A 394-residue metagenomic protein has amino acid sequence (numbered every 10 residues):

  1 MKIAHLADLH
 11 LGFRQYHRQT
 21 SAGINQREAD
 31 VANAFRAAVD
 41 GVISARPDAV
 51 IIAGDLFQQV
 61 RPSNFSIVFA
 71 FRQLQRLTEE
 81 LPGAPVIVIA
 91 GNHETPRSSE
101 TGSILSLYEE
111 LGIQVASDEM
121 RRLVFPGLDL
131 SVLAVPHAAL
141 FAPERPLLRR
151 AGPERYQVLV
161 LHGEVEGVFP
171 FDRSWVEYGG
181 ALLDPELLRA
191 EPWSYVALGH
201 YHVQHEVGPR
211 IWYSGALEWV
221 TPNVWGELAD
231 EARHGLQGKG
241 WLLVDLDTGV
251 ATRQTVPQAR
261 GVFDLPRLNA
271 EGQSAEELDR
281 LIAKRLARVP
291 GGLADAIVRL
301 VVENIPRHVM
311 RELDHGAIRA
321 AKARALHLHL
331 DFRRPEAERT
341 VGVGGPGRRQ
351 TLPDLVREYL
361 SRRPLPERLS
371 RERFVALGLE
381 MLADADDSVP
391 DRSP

Functional and structural regions predicted by a protein language model:
M1-A4, L11-F13, R18, R122-A134 (+3 more regions): Beta-strand-turn-beta hairpins that frame and shape the catalytic cleft of phosphate-ester-processing enzymes
M1-V68, P82, P146, R373-E380 (+1 more regions): N-terminal active-site segment of His-dependent metallophosphoesterases
V42-R46, A151-E154, V289-L293: Glycine-rich phosphate-binding loop signature in dinucleotide/nucleotide-binding domains
A49, V60-P222, Q237: His/Asp/Glu-rich metal-coordinating catalytic cores of metallo-dependent phosphodiesterases/hydrolases acting on
E191, L236-K239, L293-A296: Short gly/pro-enriched beta-turn/loop segments at secondary-structure junctions
G199-L278: A conserved active-site cap/scaffold subdomain adjacent to cofactor or substrate pockets
L246-P394: Accessory, non-catalytic peripheral segments of nucleic-acid enzymes
